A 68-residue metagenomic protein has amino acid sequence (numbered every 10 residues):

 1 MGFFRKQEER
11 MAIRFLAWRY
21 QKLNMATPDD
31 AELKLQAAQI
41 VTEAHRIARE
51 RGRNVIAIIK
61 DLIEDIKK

Functional and structural regions predicted by a protein language model:
M1-P28: N-terminal acidic leader/helix
G2, K67-K68: Short acidic DE-rich linear segments
K34-K67: Short, charge-rich amphipathic interface segments used for partner binding and complex assembly
